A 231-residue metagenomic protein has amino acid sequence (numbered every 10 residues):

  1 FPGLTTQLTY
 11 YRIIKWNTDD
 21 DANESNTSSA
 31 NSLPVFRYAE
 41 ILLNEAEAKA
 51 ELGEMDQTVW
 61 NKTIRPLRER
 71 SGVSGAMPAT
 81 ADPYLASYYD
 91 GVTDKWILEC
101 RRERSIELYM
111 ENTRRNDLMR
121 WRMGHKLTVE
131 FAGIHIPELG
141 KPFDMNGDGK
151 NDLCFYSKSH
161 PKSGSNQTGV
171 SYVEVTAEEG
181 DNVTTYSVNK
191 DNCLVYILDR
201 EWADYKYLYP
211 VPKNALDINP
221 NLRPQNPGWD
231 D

Functional and structural regions predicted by a protein language model:
F1-D231: Acidic/polar-rich alpha-helix caps and helix-coil junctions
